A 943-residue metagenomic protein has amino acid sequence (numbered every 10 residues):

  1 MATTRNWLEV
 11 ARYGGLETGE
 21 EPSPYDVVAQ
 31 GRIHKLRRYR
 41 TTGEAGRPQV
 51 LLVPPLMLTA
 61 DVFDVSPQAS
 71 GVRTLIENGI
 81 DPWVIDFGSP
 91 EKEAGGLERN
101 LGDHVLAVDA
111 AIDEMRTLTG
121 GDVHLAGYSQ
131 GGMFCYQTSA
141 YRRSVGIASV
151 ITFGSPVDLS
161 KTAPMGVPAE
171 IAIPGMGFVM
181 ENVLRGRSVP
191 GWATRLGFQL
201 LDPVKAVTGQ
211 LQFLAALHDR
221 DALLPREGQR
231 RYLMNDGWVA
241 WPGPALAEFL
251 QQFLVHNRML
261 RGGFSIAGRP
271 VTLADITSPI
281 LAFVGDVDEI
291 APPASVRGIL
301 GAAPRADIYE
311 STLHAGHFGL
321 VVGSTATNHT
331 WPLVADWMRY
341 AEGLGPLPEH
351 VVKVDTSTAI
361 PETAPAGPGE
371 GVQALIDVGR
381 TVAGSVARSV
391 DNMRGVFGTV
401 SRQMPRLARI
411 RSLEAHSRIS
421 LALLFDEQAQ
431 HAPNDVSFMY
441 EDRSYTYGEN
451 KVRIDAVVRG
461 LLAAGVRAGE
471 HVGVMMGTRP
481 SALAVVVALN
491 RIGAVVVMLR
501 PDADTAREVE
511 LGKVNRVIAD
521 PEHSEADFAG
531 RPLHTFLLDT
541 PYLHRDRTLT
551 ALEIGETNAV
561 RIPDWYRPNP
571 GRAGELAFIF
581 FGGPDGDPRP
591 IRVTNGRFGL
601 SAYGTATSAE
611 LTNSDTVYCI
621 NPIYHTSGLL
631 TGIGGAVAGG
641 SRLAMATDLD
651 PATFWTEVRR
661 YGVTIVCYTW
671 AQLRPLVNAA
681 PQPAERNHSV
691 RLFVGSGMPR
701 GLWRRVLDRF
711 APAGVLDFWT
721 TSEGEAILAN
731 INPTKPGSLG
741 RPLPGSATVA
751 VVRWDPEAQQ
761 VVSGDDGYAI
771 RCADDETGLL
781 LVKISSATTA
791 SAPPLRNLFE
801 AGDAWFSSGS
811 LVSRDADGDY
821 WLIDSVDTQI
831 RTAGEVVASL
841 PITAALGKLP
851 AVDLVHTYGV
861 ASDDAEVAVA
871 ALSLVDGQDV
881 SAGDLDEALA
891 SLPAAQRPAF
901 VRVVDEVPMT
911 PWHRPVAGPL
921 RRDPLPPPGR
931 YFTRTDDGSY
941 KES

Functional and structural regions predicted by a protein language model:
G121, F134-P244: Alpha/beta-hydrolase-fold enzymes
D377, T381-S389, A463-A464, V487 (+1 more regions): Structural core segment of the AMP-binding/adenylate-forming
F397-R409, A422-Y447, L576-I579: AMP-dependent adenylate-forming
L413-S417, N434-R479, L483-V487, A503-A506 (+1 more regions): Conserved AMP-binding/adenylate-forming core of the ANL superfamily
N434, Y542, I554-R589, T594 (+1 more regions): Conserved pre-ATP/AMP-binding loop-to-beta segment of ANL
G599-T616, Y624-T664: Conserved AMP-binding/adenylation subdomain of ANL enzymes
A638, V663-Y668, V677-W754: Gly/Ser/Thr-rich phosphate-binding loop
V666, G778-V782, S786-R897, P908-P915 (+2 more regions): AMP-binding/adenylate-forming catalytic core of the ANL superfamily
